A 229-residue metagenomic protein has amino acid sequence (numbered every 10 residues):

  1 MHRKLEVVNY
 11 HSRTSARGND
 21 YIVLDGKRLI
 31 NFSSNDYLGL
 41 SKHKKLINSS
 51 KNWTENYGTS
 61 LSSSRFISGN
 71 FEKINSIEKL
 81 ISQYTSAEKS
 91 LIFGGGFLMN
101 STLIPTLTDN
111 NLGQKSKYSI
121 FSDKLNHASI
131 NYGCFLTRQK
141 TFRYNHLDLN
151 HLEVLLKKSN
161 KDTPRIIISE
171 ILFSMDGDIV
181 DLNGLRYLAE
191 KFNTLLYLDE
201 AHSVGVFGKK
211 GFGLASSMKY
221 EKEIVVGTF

Functional and structural regions predicted by a protein language model:
M1-T59, T194: N-terminal "arm"/small-domain region of PLP-dependent enzymes with the aminotransferase-like
G39-L40, I67-N70, A128, L149 (+2 more regions): Short, small-residue-enriched loops and turns at beta-alpha junctions that line or gate enzyme active sites
N48-G95: Conserved N-terminal alpha-helix of the aminotransferase class I/II PLP-enzyme fold
S50, I130, L185: Aromatic/hydrophobic pocket-lining residues that form π-stacking "cages" and hydrophobic walls in ligand
T106-A128: Conserved PLP-anchoring active-site segment centered on the Schiff-base-forming lysine
F142, H146-L198: Active-site phosphate-binding strand-loop segment of PLP-dependent enzymes
F192-N193, F212-F229: Conserved active-site segment immediately N-terminal to the catalytic lysine that forms the internal aldimine
